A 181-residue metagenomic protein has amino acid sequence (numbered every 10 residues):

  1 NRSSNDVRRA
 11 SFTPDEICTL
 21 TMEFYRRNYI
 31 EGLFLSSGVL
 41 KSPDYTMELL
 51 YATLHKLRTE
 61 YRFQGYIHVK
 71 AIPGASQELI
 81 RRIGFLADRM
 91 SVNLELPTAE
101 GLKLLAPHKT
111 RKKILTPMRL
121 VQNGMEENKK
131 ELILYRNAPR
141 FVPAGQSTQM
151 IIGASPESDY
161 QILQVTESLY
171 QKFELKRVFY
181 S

Functional and structural regions predicted by a protein language model:
R2-T148, G153-D159, S168-F173: Conserved Radical SAM active-site core
D159-I162, R177-Y180: Conserved mixed alpha/beta catalytic, RNA-binding, or beta-rich assembly cores of soluble enzyme, regulatory
